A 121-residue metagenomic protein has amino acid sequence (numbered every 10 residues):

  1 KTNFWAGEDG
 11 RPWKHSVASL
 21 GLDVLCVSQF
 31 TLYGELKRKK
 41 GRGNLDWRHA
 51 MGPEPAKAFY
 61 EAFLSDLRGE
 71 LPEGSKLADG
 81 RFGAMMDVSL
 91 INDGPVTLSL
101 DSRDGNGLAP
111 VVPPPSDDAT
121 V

Functional and structural regions predicted by a protein language model:
K1-G21, G34-M51, P55-L71, A78: Compact, glycine-rich, soluble single-domain proteins
D23-C26, K76, T97: Structural motif
S28-T31: Active-site-adjacent structural patch at catalytic or cofactor/ligand-binding sites
Y33-G34, D104: Feature marks short, surface-exposed loop/turn motifs that line or immediately flank catalytic pockets and channel
L45-F63, D101-V121: Flexible glycine-rich active-site/ligand-binding loops centered on an Asp-His dyad
G74-D79, L108: Short conserved catalytic/interaction loops centered on acidic-Pro-aromatic/His motifs
R81-M85: Small/polar glycine-rich anion-binding or flexible loop at a beta-alpha turn
V88-D101: C-terminal edge-of-domain segments
